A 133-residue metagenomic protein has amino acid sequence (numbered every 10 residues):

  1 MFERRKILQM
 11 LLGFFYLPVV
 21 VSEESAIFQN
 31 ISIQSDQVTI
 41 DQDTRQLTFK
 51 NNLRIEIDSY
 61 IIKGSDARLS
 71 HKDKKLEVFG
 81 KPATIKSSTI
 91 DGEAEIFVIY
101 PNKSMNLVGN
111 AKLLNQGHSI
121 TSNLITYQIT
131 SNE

Functional and structural regions predicted by a protein language model:
M1-F2: N-terminal secretory signal peptides that target proteins for export/translocation
I7-L8: N-terminal export leaders
L11-F14: Classic N-terminal secretory signal peptides
V21-E133: N-terminal amphipathic/hydrophobic interface segments
